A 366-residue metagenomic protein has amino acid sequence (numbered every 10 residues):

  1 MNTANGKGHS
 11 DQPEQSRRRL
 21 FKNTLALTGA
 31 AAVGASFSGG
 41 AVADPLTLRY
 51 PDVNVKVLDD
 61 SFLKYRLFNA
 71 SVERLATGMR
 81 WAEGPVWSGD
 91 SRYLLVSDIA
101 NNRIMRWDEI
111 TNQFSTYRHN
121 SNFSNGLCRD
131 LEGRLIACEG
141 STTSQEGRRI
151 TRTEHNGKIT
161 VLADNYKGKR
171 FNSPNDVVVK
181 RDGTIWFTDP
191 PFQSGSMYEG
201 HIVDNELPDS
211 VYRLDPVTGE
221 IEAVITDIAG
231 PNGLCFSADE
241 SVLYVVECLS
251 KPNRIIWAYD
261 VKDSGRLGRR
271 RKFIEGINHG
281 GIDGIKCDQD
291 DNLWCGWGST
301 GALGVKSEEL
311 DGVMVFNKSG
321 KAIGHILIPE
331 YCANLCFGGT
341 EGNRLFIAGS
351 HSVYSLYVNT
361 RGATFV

Functional and structural regions predicted by a protein language model:
M1-R19, V42: N-terminal secretory signal peptides
Q15, L25-T28, D44-V366: Sequence-structural signature of mature extracellular/luminal beta-sheet repeat domains, prominently beta-propellers
T28-G34: Bacterial N-terminal signal peptides
